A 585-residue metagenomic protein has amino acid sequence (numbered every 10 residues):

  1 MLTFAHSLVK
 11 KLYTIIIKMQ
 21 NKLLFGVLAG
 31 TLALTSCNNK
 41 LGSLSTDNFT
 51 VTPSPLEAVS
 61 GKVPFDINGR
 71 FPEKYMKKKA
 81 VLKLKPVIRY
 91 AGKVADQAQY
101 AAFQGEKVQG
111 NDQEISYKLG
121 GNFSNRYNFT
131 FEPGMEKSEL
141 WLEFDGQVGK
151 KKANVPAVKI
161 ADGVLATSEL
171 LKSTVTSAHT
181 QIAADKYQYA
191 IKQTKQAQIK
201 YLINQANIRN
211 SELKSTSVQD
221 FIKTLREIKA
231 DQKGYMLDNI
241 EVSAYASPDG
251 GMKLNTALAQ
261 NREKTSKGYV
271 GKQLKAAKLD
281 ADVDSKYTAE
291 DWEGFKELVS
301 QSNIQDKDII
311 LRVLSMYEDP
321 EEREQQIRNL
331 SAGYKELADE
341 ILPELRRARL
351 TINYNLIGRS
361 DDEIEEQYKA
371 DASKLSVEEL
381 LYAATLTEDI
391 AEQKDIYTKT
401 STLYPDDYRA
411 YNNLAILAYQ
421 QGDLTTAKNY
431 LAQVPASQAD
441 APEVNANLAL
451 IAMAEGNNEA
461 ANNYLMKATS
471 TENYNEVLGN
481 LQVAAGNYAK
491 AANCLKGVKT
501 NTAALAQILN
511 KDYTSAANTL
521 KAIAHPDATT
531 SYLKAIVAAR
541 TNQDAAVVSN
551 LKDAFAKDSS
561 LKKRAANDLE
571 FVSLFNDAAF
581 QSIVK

Functional and structural regions predicted by a protein language model:
L2-K534, A538-D553, S559, K563-N567 (+2 more regions): N-terminal targeting segments with Sec-dependent signals, encompassing both cleavable signal peptides and non-cleavable
